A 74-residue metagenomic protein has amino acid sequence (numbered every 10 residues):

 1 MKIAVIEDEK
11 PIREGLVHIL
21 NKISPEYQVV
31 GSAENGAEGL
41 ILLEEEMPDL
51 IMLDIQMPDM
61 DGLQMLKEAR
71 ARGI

Functional and structural regions predicted by a protein language model:
M1-K2: Non-catalytic signal-transmission and effector/linker regions of two-component phosphorelay proteins
V5, M52: Walker B beta-strand of ABC/ABC-like P-loop ATPase nucleotide-binding domains, specifically the conserved hydrophobic
E9-G31: Two-component/phosphorelay signaling modules centered on CheY-like receiver
V17, S32-L50: Acidic, metal-coordinating helix/loop segments flanking the phosphotransfer/catalytic sites of two-component signaling
N35-E38, D59-Q64: Acidic catalytic/metal-coordinating carboxylates
I41, L63-I74: Short amphipathic alpha-helix used as the core "switch/output" element in two-component signaling
I55-M57: Receiver (REC) domain active-site loop signature in two-component systems and cognate sites in sensor histidine kinases
